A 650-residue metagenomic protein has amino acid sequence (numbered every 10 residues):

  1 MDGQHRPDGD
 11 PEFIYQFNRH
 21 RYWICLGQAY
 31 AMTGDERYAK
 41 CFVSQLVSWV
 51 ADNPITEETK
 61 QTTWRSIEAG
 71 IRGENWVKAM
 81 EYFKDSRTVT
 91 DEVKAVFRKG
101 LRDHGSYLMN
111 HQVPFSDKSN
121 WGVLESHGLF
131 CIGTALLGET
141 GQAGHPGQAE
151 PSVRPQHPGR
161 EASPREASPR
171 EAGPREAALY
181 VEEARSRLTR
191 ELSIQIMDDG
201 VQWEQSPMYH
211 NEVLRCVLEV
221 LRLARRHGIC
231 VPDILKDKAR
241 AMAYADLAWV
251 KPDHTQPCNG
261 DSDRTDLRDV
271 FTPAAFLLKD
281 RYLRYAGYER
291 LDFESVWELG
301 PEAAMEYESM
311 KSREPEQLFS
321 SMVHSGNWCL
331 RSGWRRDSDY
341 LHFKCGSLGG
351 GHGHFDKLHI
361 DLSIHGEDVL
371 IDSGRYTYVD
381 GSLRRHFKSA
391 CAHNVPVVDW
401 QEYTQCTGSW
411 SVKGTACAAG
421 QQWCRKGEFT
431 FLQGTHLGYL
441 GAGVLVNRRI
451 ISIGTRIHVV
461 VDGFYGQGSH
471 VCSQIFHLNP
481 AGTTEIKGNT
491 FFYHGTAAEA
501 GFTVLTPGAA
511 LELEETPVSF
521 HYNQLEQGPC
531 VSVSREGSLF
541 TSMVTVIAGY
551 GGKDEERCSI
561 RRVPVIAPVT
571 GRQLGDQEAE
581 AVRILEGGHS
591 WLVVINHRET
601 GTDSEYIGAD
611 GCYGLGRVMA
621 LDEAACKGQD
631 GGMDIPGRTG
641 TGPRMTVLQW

Functional and structural regions predicted by a protein language model:
M1-R6, D10: An acidic, charge-biased composition feature
D10-G141, G173-R240: Aromatic-lined, polymer-binding surfaces characteristic of secreted/periplasmic polysaccharide-degrading enzymes
E58-W64, L348-G350, L383: Catalytic micro-motifs at enzyme active sites that drive phosphoryl/nucleotidyl and oxygen chemistry
G70, D269, E289-R290, Y378-W650: CBM-like, beta-strand-rich accessory domains located in the C-terminal region of large, secreted polysaccharide-active
Q142-Q148, Q156-H157, Q629: Low-complexity, intrinsically disordered or signal/transmembrane-proximal segments
V201-E204, M208-L370, R425, E536-S538 (+4 more regions): Carbohydrate-active enzyme catalytic cores, enriched for enzymes that act on polyanionic acidic polysaccharides
I371-S373, D380: Cytochrome P450 core scaffold surrounding the K-helix E-X-X-R motif and the conserved "meander" helix-loop region
